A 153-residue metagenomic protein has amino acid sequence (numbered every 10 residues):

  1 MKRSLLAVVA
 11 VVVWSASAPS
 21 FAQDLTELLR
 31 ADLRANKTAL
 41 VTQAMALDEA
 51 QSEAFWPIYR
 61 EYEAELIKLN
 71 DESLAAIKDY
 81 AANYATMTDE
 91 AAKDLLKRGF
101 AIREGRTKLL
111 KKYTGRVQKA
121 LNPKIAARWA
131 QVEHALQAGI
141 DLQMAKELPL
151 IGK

Functional and structural regions predicted by a protein language model:
M1-S4: Positively charged n-region of N-terminal signal peptides that target proteins for export
A7-A16: Bacterial N-terminal signal peptides
A18-A22: Sec/Tat signal peptide C-region and signal peptidase I cleavage site
T26-L28, D32-A35, A44, K93 (+2 more regions): Amphipathic, charged alpha-helical segments and their helix-to-coil junctions in extracytoplasmic/peripheral assemblies
L40-A120: Amphipathic alpha-helical segments
